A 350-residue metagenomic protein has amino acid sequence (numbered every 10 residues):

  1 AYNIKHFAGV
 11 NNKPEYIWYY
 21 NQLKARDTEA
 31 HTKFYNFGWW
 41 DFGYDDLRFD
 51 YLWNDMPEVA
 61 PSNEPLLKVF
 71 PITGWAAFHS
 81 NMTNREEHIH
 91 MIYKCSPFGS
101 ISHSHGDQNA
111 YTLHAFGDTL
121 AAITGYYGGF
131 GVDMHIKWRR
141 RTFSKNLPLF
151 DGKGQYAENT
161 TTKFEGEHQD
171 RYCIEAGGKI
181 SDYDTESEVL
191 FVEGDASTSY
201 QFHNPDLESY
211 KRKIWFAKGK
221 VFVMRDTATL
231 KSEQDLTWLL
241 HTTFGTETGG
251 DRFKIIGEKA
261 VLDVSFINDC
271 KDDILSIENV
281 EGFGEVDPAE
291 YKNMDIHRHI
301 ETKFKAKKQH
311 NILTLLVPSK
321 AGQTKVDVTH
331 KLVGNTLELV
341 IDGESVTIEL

Functional and structural regions predicted by a protein language model:
A1-L120, K305-N311, V328-L350: Carbohydrate-active enzyme catalytic cores, enriched for enzymes that act on polyanionic acidic polysaccharides
A121-Y126: Catalytic Cys-His active-site segments of thiol-dependent hydrolases/isopeptidases
Y127, G131-L350: CBM-like, beta-strand-rich accessory domains located in the C-terminal region of large, secreted polysaccharide-active
